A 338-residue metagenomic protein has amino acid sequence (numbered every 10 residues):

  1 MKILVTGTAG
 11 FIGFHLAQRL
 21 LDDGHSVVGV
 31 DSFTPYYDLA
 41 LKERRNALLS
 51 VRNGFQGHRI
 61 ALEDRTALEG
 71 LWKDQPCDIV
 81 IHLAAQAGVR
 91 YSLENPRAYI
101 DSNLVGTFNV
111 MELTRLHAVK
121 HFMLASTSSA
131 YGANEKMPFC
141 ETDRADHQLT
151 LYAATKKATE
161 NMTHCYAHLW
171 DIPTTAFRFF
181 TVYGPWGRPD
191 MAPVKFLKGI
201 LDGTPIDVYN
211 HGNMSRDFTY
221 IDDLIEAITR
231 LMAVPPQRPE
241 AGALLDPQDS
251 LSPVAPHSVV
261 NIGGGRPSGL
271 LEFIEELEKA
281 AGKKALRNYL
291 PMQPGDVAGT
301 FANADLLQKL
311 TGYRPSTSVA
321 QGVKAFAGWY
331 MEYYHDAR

Functional and structural regions predicted by a protein language model:
M1-V182, L231, Y313, W329-Y333: N-terminal Rossmann-like NAD(P)+-binding domain of SDR-like oxidoreductases, especially those catalyzing
R19, N109, I200-R338: C-terminal substrate-binding subdomain of Rossmann-fold SDR/epimerase-dehydratase oxidoreductases
L39, E43-N46, E160, V194 (+4 more regions): Short, surface-exposed alpha-helical segments at coil->helix boundaries
L62, R144, G184, N213 (+1 more regions): Residues that form or immediately flank small-molecule/cofactor binding pockets and catalytic motifs
A130-Y131, V182-G184, T219, L224: Conserved sequence/active-site signature of Rossmann-fold short-chain dehydrogenase/reductase
L197: Short alpha-helical segment that forms part of, or immediately flanks, the ligand-binding pocket in carbohydrate-active
